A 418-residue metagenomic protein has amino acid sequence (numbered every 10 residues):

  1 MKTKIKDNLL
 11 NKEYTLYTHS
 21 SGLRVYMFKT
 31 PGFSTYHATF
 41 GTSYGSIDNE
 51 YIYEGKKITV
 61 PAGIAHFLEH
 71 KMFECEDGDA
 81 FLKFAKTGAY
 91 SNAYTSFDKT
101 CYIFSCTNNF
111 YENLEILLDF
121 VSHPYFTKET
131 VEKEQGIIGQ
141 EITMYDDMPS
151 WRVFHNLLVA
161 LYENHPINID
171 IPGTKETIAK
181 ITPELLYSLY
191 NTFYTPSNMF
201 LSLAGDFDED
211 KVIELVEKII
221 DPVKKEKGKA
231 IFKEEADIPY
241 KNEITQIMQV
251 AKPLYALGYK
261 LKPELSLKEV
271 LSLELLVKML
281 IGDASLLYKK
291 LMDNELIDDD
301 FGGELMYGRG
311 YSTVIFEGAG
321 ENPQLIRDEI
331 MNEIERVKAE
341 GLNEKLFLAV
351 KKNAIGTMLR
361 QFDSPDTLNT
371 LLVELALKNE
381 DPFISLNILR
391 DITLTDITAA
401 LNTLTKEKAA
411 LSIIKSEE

Functional and structural regions predicted by a protein language model:
M1-D79, Y187-K290, M331, A409-E418: His/Glu-rich zincin catalytic helix
K4-K6, F200-L203, V337, L348-E418: C-terminal regions of mature proteins
E54-G55, E69-K71, C101-S105, Y125 (+3 more regions): Second-shell loop/turn segments in exported
E76-L189, D298, E329-N332, E344-T370 (+1 more regions): Acidic/histidine-enriched segments that form metal/cofactor-coordinating and catalytic pocket/exosite environments
A93-S96, I169-D170, N191-S197, M248-A251 (+2 more regions): Short, flexible turn/loop "capping" segments at secondary-structure junctions
K227-K233, D298-E304, E340-A349: Flexible, glycine/charged-enriched surface loops at secondary-structure junctions
L254-L261, M279-G320: A structural supersecondary motif
V314-F316, G320-L342: Extended amphipathic alpha-helical segments enriched in small hydrophobics
